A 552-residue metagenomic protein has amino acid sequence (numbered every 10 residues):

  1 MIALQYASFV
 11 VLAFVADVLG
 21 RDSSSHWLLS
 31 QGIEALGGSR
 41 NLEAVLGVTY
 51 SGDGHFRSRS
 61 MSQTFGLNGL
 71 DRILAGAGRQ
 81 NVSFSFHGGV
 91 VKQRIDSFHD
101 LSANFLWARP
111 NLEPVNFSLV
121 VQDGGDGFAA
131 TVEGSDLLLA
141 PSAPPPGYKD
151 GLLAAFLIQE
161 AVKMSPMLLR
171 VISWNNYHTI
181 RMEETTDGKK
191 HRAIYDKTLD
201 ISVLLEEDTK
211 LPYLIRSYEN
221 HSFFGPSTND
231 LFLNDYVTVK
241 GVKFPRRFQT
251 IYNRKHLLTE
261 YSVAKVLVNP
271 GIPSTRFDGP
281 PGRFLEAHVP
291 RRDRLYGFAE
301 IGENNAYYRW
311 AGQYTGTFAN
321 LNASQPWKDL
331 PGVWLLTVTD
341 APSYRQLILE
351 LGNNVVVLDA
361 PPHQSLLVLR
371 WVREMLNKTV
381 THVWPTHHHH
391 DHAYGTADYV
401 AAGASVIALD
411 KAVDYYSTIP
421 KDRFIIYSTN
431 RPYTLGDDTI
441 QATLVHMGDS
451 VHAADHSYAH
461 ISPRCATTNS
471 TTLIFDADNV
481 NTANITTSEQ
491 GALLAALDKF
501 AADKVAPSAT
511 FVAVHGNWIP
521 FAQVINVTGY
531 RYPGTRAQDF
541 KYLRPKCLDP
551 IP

Functional and structural regions predicted by a protein language model:
M1-R21: Fungal secretory targeting signals
R21-S23, W27, L106-I201, S222-G225 (+4 more regions): Flexible, processing/modification-adjacent segments and terminal tails in exported/periplasmic/extracellular proteins
S25-L137, P362: N-terminal mature ectodomain segment of secretory-pathway/periplasmic proteins
E184-A287, T471-D476, T486-V505: Gly/Pro-enriched, hydrophobic low-complexity segments that function as extracytoplasmic propeptides/linkers
L258-G352: Zn-dependent metallo-beta-lactamase
S324-R370, H456-N481: Conserved beta-strand hairpin/beta-sheet module of binuclear metal-dependent hydrolase folds, prominently
H363-I407, D503-P507: Active-site metal-binding motif and surrounding structural segment of the metallo-beta-lactamase
S365, E374, R464-P552: Cap/insert and terminal regions of metallo-dependent hydrolase folds
